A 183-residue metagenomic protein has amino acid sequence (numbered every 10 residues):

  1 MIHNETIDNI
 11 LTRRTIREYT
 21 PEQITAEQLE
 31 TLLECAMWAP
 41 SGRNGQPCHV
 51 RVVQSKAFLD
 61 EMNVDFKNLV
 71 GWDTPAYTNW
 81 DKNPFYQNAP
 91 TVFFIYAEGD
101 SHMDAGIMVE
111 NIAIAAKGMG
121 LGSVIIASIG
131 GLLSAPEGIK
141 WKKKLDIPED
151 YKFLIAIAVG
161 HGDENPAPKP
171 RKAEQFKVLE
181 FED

Functional and structural regions predicted by a protein language model:
M1-D183: Acidic, surface-exposed loops and disordered segments
